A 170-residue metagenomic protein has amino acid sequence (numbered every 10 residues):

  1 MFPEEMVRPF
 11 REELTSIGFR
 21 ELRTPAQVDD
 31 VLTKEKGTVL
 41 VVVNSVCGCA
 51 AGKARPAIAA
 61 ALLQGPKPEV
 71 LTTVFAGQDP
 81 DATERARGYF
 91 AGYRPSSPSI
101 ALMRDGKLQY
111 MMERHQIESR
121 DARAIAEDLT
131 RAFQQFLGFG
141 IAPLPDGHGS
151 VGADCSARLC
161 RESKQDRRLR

Functional and structural regions predicted by a protein language model:
M1-G37, V70, D79-R170: Non-globular targeting/processing and membrane-anchoring segments
I17, V43-V46, A61-Q64: Generic N-terminal helix/loop capping motif
D29, C47-G48: Short, catalytically relevant binding-site loops at active-site mouths
E35-C47: Short active-site neighborhood of thiol/selenol oxidoreductases, capturing the structured segment around
G48, Q64, P68, G77-D81: Short, charged/polar surface micro-motifs in flexible loops or helix N-caps
G48-G52, S119: Loop/helix-junction capping segments adjacent to catalytic residues or to phosphate/diphosphate-binding pockets
A51-Q64: Typically the conserved alpha-helix immediately C-terminal to a functionally engaged Cys/Sec in thioredoxin-like
